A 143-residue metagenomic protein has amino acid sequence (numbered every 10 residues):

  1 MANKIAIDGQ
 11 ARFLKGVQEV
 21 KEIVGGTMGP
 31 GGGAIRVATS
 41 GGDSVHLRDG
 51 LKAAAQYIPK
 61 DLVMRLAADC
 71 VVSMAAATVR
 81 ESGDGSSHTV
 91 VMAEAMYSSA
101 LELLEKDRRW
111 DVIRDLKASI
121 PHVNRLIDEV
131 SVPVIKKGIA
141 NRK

Functional and structural regions predicted by a protein language model:
M1-K143: N-terminal glycine-/lysine-enriched basic segments
